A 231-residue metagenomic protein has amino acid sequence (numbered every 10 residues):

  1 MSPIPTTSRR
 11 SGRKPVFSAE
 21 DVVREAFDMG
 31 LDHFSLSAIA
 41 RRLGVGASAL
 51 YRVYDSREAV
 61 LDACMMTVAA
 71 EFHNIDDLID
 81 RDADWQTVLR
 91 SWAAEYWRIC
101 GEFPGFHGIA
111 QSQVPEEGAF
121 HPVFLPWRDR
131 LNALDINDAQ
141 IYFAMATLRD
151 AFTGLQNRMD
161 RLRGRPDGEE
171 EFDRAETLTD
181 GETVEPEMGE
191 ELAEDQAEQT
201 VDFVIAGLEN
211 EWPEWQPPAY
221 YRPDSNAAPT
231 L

Functional and structural regions predicted by a protein language model:
M1-P5, R161-L231: C-terminal peripheral helix-coil segments that are non-catalytic and often amphipathic
R9-A38, R42, M66: Short, amphipathic alpha-helix enriched in basic
F17-D28, A59-D76, T87, S91-E95 (+1 more regions): Alpha-helical structural segments
M29-L31, G44, Y51-L61: HTH DNA-binding helix-turn interface
S37, G46-A49: Key DNA-contact positions within bacterial/archaeal DNA-binding proteins
Y54, C64-M65, M145: DNA major-groove recognition helix of helix-turn-helix
I75-Q113, A119, L148: Hydrophobic alpha-helical connector segments
H121-F172, E211: Hydrophobic alpha-helical bundle segments that form small-molecule/ligand-binding pockets
